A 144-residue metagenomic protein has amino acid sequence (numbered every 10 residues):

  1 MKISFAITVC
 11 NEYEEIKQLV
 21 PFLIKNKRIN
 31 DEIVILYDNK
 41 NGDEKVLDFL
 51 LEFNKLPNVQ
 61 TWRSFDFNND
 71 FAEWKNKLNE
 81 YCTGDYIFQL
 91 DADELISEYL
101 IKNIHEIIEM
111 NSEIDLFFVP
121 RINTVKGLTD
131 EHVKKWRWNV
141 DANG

Functional and structural regions predicted by a protein language model:
M1-K25: N-proximal low-complexity "stem/linker" segments adjacent to membrane-targeting elements
C10, D38, R121-I122: Histidine-centered beta-alpha loop that forms part of the nucleotide-sugar donor binding/catalytic region in diverse
F22-S64: Acidic donor-binding segment of Leloir-type glycosyltransferases
K25, E80-Y81: Solvent-exposed polar/charged
F71-N79, S97-G144: Catalytic-site signature of metal-activated, phosphate-bearing donor transferases, centered on the GT-A/GT-A-like
I87: Short aromatic/hydrophobic "clamp" motif used to bind/position activated sugar donors
D91-L95: The conserved acidic donor/metal-binding loop of glycosyltransferases
